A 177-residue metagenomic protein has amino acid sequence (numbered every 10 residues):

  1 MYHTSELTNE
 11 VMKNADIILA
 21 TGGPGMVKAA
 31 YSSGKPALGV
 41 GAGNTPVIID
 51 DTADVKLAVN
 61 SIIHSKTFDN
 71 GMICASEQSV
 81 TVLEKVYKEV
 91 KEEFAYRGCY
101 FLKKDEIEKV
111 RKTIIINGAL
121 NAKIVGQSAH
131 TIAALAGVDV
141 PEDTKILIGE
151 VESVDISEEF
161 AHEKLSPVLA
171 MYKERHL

Functional and structural regions predicted by a protein language model:
Y2, G149-E150, M171-H176: Short acidic-hydrophobic, aromatic-tinged amphipathic segments that line or gate anion-handling sites
E6-L7: Short acidic active-site motifs
E10-V11: Structural alpha-helical scaffold elements that stabilize or flank donor/cofactor-binding regions in carbohydrate
A15: An anion/phosphate-binding loop that grips the pyrophosphate of nucleotide cofactors and donors
I18-A30: Glycine-rich phosphate-binding loop
V27-D155: ALDH superfamily catalytic-core signature
S79-V82, L165-H176: Short, well-ordered beta-strand elements within core beta-sheets of diverse protein domains
